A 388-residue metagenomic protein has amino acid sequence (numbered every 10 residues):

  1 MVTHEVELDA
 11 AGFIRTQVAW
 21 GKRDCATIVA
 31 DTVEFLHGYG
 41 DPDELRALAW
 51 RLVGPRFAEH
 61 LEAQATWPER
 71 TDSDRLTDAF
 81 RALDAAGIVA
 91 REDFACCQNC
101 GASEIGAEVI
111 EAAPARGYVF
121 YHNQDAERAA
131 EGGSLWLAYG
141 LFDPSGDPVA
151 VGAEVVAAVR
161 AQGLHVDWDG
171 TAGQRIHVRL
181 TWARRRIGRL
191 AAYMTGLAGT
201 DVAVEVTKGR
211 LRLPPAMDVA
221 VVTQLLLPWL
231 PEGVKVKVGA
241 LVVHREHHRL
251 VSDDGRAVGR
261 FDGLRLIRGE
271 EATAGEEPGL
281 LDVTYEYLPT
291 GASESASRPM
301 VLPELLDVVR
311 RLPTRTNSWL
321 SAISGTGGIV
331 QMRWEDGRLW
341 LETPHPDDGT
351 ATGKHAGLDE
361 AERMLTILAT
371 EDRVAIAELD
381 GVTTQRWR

Functional and structural regions predicted by a protein language model:
M1-V109, I187-T273: Intrinsic disorder/low-complexity detector
F94-C96, V166-H177: Acidic carboxylate-rich catalytic motifs and surrounding loops in phosphoryl-/glycosyl-chemistry enzymes
C100, G173-R185: Beta-rich nucleic-acid/ligand-interaction surfaces
I105-S134, Y193-G199, A274-T290, S297-P303: Aromatic/basic-lined ligand-recognition segments that form π-stacking hydrophobic pockets flanked by Lys/Arg to engage
R116-V149, A153, V243-R268, V283-P289 (+2 more regions): Intrinsically disordered, low-complexity regulatory segments enriched in Ser/Thr/Pro and charged residues
D201-P228, G233, R268, A272-I323: Negatively charged, low-complexity tracts enriched in Asp/Glu with abundant Ser/Thr
L266-E276, A351, H355-R388: Mixed-charge, Lys/Arg-enriched low-complexity segments
